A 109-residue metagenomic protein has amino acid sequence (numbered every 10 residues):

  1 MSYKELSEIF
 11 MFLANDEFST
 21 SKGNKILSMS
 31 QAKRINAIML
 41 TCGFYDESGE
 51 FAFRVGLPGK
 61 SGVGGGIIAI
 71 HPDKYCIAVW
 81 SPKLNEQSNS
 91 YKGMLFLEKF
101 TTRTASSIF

Functional and structural regions predicted by a protein language model:
M1-F10: A small/polar active-site loop signature that marks catalytic segments
F12-F109: Structured C-terminal helix/loop/strand segments within mature extracytoplasmic catalytic/sensor domains
